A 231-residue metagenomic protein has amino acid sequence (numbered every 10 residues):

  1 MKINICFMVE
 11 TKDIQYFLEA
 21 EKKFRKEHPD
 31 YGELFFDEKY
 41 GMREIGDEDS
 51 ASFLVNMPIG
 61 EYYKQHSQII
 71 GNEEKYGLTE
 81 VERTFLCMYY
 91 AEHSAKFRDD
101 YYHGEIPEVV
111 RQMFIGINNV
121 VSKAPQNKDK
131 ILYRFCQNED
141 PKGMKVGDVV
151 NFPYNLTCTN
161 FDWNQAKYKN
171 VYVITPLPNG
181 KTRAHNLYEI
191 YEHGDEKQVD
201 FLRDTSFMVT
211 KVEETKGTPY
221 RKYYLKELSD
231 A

Functional and structural regions predicted by a protein language model:
K2-A231: Mono-ADP-ribosyltransferase
